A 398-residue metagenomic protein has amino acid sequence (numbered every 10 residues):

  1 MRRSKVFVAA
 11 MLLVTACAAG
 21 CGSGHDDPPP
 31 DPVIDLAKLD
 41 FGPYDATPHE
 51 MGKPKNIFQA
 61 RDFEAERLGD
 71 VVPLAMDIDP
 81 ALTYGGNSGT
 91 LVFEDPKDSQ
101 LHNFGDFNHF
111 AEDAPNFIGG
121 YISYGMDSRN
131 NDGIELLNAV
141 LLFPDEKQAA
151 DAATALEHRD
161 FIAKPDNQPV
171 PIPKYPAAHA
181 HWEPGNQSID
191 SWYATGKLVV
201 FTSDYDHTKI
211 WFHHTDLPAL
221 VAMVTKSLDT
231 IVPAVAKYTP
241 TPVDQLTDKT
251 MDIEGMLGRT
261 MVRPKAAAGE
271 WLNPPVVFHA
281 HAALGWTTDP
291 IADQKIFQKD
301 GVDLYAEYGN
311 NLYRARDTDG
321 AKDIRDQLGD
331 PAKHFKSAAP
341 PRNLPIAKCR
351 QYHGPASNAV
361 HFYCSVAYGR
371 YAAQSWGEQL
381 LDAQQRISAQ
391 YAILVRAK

Functional and structural regions predicted by a protein language model:
M1-V8: Bacterial N-terminal signal peptides that target proteins for export
T15-G20: C-terminal motif of bacterial Sec signal peptides marking the signal peptidase cleavage site
G22-D127, S227-A306, H334-P340, R386-S388 (+1 more regions): N-terminal "mature-domain start" segment
T90-P115, G120, G133, E146-W192 (+1 more regions): Short Gly/Thr-rich strand-loop-strand
I118-A150, K299-L328: A short acidic-to-branched-hydrophobic micro-motif
L137-V140, K197-D206, F212, R370-E378: Short, well-ordered beta-strand elements
F143-P173, I210-H214, P218-M223, P233-P240 (+2 more regions): Extended intrinsically disordered, low-complexity coil regions enriched in Ser, Thr, Gly, Ala and often Pro
A292-N311, K322-L328, H334-F335, C349 (+1 more regions): A cross-kingdom marker for long, charged
